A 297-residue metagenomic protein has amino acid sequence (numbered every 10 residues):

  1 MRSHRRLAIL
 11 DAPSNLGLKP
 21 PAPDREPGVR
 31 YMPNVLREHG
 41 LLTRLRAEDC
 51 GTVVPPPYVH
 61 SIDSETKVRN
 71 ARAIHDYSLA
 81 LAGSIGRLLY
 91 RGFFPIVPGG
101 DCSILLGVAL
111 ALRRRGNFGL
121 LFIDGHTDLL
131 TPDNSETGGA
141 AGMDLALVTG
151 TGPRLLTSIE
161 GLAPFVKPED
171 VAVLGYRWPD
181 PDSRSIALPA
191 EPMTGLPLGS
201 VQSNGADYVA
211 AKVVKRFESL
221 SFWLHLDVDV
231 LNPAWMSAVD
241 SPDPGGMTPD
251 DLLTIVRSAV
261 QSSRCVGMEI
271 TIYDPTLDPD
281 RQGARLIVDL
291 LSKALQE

Functional and structural regions predicted by a protein language model:
R2-E297: Conserved alpha-helical scaffold segments that buttress catalytic/binding sites
